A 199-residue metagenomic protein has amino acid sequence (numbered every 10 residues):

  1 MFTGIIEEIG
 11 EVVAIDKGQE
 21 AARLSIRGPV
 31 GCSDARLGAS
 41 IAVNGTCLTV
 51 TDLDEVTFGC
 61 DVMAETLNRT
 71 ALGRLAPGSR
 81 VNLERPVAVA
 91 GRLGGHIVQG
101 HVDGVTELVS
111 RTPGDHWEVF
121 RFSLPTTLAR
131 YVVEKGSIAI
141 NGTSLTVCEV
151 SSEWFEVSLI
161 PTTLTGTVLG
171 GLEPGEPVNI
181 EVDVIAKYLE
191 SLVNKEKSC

Functional and structural regions predicted by a protein language model:
M1-C199: Conserved loop->alpha-helix
